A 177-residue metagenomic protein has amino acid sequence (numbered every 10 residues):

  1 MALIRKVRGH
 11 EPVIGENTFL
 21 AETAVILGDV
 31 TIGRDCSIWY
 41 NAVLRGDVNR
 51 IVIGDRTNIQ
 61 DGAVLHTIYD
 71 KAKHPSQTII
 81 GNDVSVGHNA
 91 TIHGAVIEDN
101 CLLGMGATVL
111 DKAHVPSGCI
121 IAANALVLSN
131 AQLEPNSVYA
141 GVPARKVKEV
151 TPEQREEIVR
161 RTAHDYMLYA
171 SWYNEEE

Functional and structural regions predicted by a protein language model:
M1-V13, D47-R50, D55, Q60-I80 (+2 more regions): Glycine-rich hexapeptide-repeat left-handed beta-helix
A2-I38: N-terminal segments that cap or nucleate solenoid repeat domains
S85: Short HxH-centered metal-ligating active-site micro-motif
